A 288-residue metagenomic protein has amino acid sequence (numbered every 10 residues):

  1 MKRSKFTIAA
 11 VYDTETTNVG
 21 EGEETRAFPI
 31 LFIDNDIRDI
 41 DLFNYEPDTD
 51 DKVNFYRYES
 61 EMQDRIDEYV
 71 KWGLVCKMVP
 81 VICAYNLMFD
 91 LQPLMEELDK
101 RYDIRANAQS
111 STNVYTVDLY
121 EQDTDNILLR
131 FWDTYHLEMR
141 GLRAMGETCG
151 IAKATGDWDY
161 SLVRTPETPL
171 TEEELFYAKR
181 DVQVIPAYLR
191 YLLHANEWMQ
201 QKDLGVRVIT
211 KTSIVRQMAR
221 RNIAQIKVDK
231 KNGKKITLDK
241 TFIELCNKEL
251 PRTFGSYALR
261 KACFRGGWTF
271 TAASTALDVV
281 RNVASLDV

Functional and structural regions predicted by a protein language model:
M1-V11, L277-R281: Structured nucleic-acid-interacting core domains from mobile-element enzymes and related host factors, especially RNase
T7-A9, M78-P80, Y191-A195: Extended low-polarity, hydrophobic cluster-rich segments
T7-N18, A284-L286: Two-metal-ion RNase H-like nuclease active-site motif
E15-T17, L87-M88, T134-L137, R190 (+1 more regions): An acidic- and aromatic-residue-enriched active-site/binding cleft used to recognize and process polar
G20, R164, T171-V288: Common nucleic-acid-contacting/processivity interface regions adjacent to the catalytic cores of nucleic-acid enzymes
G20-F28, N86, L91-L98, Y188-L189 (+1 more regions): A short acidic (Asp/Glu
G20-K52: RNase H-like nuclease fold core
D39-P166, L170, F176-R180, V184: Conserved DEDDh/DEDDy metal-dependent 3′-5′ exonuclease domain
